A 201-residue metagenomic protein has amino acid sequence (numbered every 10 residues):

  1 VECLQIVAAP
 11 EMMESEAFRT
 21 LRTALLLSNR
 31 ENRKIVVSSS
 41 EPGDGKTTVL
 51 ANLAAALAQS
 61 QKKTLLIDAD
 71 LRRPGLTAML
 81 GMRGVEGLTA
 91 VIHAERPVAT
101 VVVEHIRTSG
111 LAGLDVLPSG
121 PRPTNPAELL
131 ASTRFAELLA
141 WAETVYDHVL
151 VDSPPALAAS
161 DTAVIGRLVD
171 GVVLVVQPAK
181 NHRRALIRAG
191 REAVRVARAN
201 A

Functional and structural regions predicted by a protein language model:
E2-A201: P-loop NTP-binding module
